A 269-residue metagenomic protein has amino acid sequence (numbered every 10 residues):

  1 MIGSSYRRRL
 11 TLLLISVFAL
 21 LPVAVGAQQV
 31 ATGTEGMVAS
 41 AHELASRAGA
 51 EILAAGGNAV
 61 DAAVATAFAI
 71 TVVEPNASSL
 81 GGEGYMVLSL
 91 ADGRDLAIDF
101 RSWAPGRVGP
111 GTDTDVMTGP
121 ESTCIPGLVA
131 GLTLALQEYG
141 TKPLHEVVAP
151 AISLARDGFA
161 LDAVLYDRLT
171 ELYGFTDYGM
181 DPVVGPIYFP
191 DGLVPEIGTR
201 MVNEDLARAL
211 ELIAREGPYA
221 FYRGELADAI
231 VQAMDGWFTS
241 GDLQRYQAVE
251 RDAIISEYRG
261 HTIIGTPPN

Functional and structural regions predicted by a protein language model:
M1-R7: N-terminal secretory signal peptides that target proteins for export/translocation
G3, V25-G26: Intrinsic low-complexity/disordered segments
R7-R8, V60: Residue-level micro-sites within transmembrane alpha helices that shape and flank functional polar/acidic positions
R8-L10, E43: Hydrophobic alpha-helical segments, especially transmembrane helices and their immediate juxtamembrane helical caps
T11-P22: Bacterial N-terminal signal peptides
A27-R47, E51, A59-E216, F221-R223 (+1 more regions): Noncatalytic scaffold domains of N-terminal-nucleophile
